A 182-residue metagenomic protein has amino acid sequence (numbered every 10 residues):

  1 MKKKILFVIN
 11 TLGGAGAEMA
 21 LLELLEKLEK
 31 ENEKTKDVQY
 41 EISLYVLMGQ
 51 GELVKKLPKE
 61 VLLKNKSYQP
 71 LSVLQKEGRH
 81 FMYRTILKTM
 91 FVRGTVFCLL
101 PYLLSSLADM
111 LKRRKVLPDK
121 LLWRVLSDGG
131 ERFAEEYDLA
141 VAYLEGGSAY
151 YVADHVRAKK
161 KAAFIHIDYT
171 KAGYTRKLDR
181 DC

Functional and structural regions predicted by a protein language model:
K2-L6: Extreme N-terminal starter segment of soluble prokaryotic enzymes
V8-E23: A short, glycine/small-residue-rich beta-strand->loop->alpha-helix junction that serves as a flexible
K27, T35-R114: N-terminal strand-loop element at the rim of the active site of nucleotide-sugar-dependent glycosyltransferases
L57-P58, A134, C182: A short, aliphatic-rich alpha-helical micro-motif
P101-S105, A142-G147: Short His-centered aromatic/hydrophobic patch
D128-E145: Short N-terminal targeting/anchoring amphipathic segment
G147-Y150, K159-R176: A short, histidine- and acid-enriched strand-loop-helix "catalytic/donor-clamping" loop that lines the nucleotide-sugar
D154-A158, R180-C182: Short, conserved loop/helix-junction motifs that constitute active-site signature segments in enzyme catalytic cores
